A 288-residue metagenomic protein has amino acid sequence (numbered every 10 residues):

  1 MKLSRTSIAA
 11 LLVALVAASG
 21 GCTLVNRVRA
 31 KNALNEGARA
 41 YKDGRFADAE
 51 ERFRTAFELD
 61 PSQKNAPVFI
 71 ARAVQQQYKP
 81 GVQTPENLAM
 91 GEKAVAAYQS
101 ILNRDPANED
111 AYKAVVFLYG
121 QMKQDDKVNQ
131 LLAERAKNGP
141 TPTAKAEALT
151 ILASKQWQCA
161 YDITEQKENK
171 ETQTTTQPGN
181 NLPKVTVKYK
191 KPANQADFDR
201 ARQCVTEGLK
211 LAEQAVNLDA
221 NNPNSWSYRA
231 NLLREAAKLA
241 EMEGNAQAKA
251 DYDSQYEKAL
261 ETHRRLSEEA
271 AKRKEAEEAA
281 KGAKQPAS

Functional and structural regions predicted by a protein language model:
M1-G20: Sec-dependent bacterial lipoprotein signal peptides
A18-R39: Bacterial Sec signal peptide processing site at the extreme N-terminus
L24, F57-E58, A96-N103, A136-P140 (+3 more regions): Conserved structural position within tetratricopeptide repeats
R27, P61, P106, P140-T143 (+1 more regions): Short coil turns that delineate tetratricopeptide repeat
A30, A47, V74-S100, K155-L211 (+1 more regions): Short coil/linker segments at helix-helix boundaries
F53-V74, A220-S227, R234: Short, charge-rich amphipathic alpha-helical segments embedded in non-transmembrane helical bundles/solenoids
A66, A111, A144-A148, S225: TPR alpha-solenoid repeat register
F69-I70, A114, I151, Y228: Canonical tetratricopeptide repeat
